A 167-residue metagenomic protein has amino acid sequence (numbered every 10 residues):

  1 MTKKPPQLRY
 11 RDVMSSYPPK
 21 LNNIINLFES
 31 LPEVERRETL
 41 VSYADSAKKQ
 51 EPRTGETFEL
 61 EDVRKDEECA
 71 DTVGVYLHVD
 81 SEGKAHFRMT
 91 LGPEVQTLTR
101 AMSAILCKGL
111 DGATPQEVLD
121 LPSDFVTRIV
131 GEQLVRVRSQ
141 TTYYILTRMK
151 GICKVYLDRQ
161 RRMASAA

Functional and structural regions predicted by a protein language model:
T2-D12, S16: Intrinsically disordered, low-complexity regions enriched in acidic/Ser/Thr/Pro/Gln residues
V13-V63: Extended low-complexity intrinsically disordered regions
A44, G109-L110, M149, C153: Generic structural signal for hydrophobic core residues of well-folded globular domains
G55-V79: Structured beta-strand/loop patches that form or line metal/cofactor-binding pockets in enzymes
H78-Q96, C107-D111: Conserved interaction-surface patches within small, structured recognition/assembly domains
L98-S103: Catalytic-loop motifs flanking and including active-site residues across diverse enzymes
I105-L119: Long, amphipathic alpha-helical coupling/dimerization segments that relay conformational signals between
Q116-L121, F125-A167: C-terminal binding/interaction regions
